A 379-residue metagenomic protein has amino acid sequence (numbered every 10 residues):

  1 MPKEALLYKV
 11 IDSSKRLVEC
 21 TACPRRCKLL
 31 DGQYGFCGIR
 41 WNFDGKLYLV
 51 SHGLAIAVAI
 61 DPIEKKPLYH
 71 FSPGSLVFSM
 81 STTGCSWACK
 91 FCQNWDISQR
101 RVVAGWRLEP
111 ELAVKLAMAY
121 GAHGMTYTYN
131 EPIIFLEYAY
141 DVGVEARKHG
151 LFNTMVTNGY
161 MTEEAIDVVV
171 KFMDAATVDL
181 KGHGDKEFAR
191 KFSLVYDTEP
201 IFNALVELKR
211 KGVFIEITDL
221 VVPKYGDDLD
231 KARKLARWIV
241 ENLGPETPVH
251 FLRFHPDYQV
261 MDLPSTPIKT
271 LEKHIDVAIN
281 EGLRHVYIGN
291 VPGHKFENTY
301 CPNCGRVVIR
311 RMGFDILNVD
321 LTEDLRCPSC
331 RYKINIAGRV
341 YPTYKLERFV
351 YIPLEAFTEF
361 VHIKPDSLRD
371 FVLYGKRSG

Functional and structural regions predicted by a protein language model:
M1-D31, Y225-G379: Auxiliary Fe-S-binding modules of radical SAM enzymes
M1-S75: Flexible, acidic/Gly-rich N-terminal and inter-domain linker regions that tether and position cofactor-handling modules
P24, G38-W41, S86, Q93 (+2 more regions): Cys/His-coordinated zinc-binding microdomains
N42-A175, K345-P353, S378: Conserved Radical SAM active-site core
P73, W106, D197, P267 (+1 more regions): Short, conserved glycine- and acidic-residue-centered signature motifs in active-site or ligand-binding loops
V102, Y127, V156, I217-T218 (+3 more regions): Residue-level detector of family-conserved "landmark" positions at structurally sensitive sites
P110-K269, V277: Conserved AdoMet/S-adenosylmethionine-binding subsite of the radical SAM
